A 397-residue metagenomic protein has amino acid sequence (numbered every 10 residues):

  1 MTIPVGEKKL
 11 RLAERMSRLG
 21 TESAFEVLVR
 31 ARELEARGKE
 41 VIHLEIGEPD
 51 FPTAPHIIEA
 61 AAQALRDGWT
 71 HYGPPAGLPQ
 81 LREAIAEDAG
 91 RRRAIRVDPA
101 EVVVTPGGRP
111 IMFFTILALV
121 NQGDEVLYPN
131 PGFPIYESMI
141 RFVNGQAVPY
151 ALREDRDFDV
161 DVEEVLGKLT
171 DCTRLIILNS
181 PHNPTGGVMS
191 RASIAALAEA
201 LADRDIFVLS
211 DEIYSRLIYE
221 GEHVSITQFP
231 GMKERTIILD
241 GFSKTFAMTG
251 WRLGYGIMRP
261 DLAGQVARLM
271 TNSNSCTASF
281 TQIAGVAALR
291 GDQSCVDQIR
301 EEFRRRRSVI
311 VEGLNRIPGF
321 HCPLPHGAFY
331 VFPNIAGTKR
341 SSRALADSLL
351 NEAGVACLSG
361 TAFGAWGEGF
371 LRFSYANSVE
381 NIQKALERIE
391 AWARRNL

Functional and structural regions predicted by a protein language model:
T2-L12, G20-E22, V27, E33-E40 (+3 more regions): PLP-dependent class I/II
M16: Substrate/cofactor-recognition hotspot
Y72-T105: Conserved N-terminal alpha-helix of the aminotransferase class I/II PLP-enzyme fold
